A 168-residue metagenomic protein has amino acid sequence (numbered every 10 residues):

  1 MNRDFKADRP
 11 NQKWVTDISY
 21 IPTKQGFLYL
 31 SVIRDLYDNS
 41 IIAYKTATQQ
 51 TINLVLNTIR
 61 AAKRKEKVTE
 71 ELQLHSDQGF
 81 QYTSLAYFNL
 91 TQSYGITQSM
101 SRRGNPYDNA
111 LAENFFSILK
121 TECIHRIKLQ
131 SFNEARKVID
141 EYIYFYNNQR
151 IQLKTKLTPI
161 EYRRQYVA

Functional and structural regions predicted by a protein language model:
M1-R9, N105, I160-V167: Basic, flexible linker segments flanking DNA-binding modules in nucleic acid-interacting mobile-element proteins
M1-V32, L56-N57, K65, T69-L72: Mobile-element integrase/transposase regions, centering on the N-terminal DNA-binding/Zn-coordinating module
F5-A7, T23-K24, Q78, N105-D108 (+1 more regions): Conserved, non-catalytic sequence blocks in retroelement Pol enzymes and Pol-derived host proteins
G26, K45-K67, T83: Active-site beta-loop-alpha junctions of metal-dependent nucleic acid enzymes, especially the RNase H-like/DDE
D35-L36: Short, acidic, Ser/Thr-enriched surface-loop or helix-capping motifs
S40-I41: Hydrophobic "anchor" residues
S76-Q78, S84-L85, M100-K120, R136-I139 (+1 more regions): RNase H-like two-metal-ion nuclease catalytic core shared by retroviral integrases and related mobile-element nucleases
Q92, I96, I118-A168: C-terminal domain-tail junction helix/linker
